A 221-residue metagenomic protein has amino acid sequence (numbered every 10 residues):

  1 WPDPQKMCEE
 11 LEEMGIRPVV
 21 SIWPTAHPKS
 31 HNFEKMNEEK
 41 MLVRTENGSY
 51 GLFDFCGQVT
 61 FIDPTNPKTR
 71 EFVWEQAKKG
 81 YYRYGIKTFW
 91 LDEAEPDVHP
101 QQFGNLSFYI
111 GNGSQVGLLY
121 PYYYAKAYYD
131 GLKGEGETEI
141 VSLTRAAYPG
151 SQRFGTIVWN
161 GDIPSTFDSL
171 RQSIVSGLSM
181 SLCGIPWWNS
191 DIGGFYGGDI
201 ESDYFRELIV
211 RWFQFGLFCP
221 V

Functional and structural regions predicted by a protein language model:
W1-V221: Catalytic-domain carbohydrate-binding cleft regions of carbohydrate-active enzymes
